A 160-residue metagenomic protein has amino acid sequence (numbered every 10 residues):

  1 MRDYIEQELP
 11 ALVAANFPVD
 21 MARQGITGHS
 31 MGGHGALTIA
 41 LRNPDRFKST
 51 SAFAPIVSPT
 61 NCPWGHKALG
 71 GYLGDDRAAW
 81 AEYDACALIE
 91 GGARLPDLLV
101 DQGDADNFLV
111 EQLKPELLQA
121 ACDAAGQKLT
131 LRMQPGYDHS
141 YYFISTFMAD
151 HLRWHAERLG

Functional and structural regions predicted by a protein language model:
M1-G160: Non-catalytic cap/lid and distal C-terminal segments of serine-dependent acyl enzymes
